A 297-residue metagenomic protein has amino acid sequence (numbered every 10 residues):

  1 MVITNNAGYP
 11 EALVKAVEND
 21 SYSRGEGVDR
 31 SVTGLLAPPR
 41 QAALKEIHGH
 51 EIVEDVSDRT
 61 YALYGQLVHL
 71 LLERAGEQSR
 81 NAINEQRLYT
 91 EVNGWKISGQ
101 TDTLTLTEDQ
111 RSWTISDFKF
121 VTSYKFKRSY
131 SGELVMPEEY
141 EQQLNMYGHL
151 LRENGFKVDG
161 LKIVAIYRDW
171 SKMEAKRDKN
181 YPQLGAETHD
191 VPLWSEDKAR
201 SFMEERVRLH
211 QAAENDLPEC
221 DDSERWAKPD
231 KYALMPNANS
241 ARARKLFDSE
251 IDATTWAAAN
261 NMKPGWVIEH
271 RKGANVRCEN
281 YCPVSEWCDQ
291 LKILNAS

Functional and structural regions predicted by a protein language model:
M1-I115, T122-L134, E138-E141, R152 (+2 more regions): Metal-dependent nuclease catalytic cores that hydrolyze phosphodiester bonds in DNA/RNA, characterized by
T4-N5, H149-S297: Metal-dependent nuclease catalytic regions and adjoining charged, substrate-binding loops involved in nucleic-acid end
H69-E73, L144, G148, E204-R208: Generic solvent-exposed, charged/amphipathic alpha-helical segments that serve as macromolecular interface scaffolds
I115-D117, A257: Active-site-adjacent bridging/hinge elements
F118-V121, I166: Generic beta-structure capping elements
E138, Q142-N145, K198: A general alpha-helical scaffold signature found inside nucleotide-binding enzyme cores
